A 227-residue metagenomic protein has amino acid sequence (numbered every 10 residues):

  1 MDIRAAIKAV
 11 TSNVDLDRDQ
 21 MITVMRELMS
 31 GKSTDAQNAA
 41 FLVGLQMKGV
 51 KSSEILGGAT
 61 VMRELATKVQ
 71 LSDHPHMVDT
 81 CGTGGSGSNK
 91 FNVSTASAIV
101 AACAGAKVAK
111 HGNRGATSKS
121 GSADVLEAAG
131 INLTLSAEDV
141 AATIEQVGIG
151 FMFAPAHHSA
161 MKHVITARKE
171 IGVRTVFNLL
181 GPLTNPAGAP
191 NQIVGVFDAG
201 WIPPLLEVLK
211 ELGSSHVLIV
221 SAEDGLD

Functional and structural regions predicted by a protein language model:
M1-N89, A104: Acidic, glycine/proline-rich low-complexity segments that act as flexible tails and inter-domain linkers
D2-A5, A9, D15-L16, E64-T67 (+4 more regions): Glycine-rich anion-binding loops and their surrounding alpha/beta cores
Q37-N38, V108-H111, I219: Short beta-strand segments at enzyme active-site cores
A39, D124, P203: Short alpha-helical basic/polar micro-motif
Q46, N113-R114, A189-I193: Conserved short-loop catalytic and cofactor-binding motifs
G57, G82-G84, G112, G121 (+2 more regions): Glycine-centered flexibility motif
L71-C81, A109-G115, F177-L183: Core alpha/beta catalytic barrel or barrel-like domain that forms the active/cofactor pocket in diverse metabolic
G82, S86-T143: A generic, well-ordered mixed alpha/beta core segment in the N-terminal half of proteins
